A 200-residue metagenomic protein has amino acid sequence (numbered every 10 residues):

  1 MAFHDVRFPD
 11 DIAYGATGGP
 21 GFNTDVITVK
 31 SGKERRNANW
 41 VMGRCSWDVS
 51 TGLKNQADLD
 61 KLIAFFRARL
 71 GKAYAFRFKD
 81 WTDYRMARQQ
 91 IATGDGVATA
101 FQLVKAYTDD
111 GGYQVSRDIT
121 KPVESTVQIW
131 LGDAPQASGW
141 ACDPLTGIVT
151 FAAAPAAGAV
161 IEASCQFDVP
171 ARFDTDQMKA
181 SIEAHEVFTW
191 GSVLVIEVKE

Functional and structural regions predicted by a protein language model:
M1-F76, P170-F188: Solvent-exposed edge beta-strands and adjacent loop segments that serve as assembly or binding interfaces
R36-N37, Q89-Q90, T150-A153: Beta-strand-rich interaction surfaces with strong enrichment in secreted/lumenal proteins
R44-S46, T126, G158: Extracellular structured ligand-interaction cores
S46-S50, Q102, V160-E162, W190-L194: Beta-strand secondary-structure signal
L53, K105-T108, T150-A157, K199: Secondary-structure transition/turn motif
I63-G139, F167-E200: Extended beta-strand solenoid/passenger and fiber regions
P135-A159: A surface-exposed beta-strand-loop module
A152-T175: Small/polar beta-strand repeat architecture
